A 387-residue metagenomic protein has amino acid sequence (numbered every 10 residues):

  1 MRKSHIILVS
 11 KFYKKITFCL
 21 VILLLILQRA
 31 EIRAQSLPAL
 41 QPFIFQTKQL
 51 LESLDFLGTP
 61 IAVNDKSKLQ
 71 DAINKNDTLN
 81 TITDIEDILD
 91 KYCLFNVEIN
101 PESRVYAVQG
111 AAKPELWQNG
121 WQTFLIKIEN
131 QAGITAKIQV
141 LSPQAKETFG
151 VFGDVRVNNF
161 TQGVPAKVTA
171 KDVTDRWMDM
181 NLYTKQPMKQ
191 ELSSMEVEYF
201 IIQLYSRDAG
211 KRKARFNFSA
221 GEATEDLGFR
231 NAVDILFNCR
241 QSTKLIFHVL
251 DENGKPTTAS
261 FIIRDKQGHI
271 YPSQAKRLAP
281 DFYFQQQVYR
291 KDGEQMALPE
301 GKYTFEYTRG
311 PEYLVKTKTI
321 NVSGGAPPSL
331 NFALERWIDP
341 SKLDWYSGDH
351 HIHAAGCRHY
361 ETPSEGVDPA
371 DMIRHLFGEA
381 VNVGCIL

Functional and structural regions predicted by a protein language model:
V63, N74-C239, N382: Long, low-hydrophobicity ectodomains and other hydrophilic envelope-associated domains
Q186-E191, M195-Q203, N231-V233, I270-M296: Short, solvent-exposed S/T- and G/P-enriched segments that are highly enriched in secreted/extracellular and lumenal
R230-C239, I320-L343: Extracellular beta-sheet/turn segments enriched in Thr/Pro/Gly and aliphatic residues
T243-E252, F261-I263, Y303, F332: A short, amphipathic beta-strand motif
N253-L278: Short, ordered, surface-exposed loop/turn motifs in non-cytosolic proteins
F261, E300-G310, L376: A short, solvent-exposed beta-strand micro-motif common in secreted/extracellular proteins
Q287-R290, Q295-L298, P311-S329: Structured interaction patches on ligand/partner-binding surfaces of diverse proteins
E312, K316, S341-L387: Catalytic cores of extracellular degradative/oxidative enzymes
